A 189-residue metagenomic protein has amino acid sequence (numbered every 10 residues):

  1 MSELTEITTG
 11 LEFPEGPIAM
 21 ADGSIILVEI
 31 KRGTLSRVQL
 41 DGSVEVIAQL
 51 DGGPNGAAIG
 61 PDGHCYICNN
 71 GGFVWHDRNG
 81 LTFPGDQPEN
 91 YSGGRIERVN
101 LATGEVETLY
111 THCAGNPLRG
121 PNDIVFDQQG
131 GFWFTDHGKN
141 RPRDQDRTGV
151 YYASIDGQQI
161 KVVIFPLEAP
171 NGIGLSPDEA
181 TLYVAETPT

Functional and structural regions predicted by a protein language model:
M1-T189: Sequence-structural signature of mature extracellular/luminal beta-sheet repeat domains, prominently beta-propellers
